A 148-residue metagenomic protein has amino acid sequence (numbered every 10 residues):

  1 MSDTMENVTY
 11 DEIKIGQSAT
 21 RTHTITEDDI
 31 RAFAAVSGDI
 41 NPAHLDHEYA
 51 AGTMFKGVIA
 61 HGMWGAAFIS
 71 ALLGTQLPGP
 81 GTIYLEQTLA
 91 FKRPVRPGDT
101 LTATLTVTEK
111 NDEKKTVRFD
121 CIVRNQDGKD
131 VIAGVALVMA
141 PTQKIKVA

Functional and structural regions predicted by a protein language model:
M1-I15, V95-A148: HotDog/MaoC-like acyl-thioester-processing domains
S2-A60: Catalytic strand-loop segment that frames the active site of acyl-thioester-processing enzymes
I15-Q17, R21, D29, N41 (+3 more regions): A generic structural signal for short beta-strands and their flanking turns/coil linkers
T22-T24, A90, L137-M139: Generic structural detector for well-ordered beta-strands
A32, Y49, L85, C121 (+1 more regions): Sparse recognition of residues in long alpha-helices and their boundaries
A35-D39, G74-P78, Q126: Short, intrinsically disordered, mixed-charge
A51-A60, W64-T104: Hydrophobic beta-strand-centered segment that forms part of the acyl-chain substrate-binding groove
